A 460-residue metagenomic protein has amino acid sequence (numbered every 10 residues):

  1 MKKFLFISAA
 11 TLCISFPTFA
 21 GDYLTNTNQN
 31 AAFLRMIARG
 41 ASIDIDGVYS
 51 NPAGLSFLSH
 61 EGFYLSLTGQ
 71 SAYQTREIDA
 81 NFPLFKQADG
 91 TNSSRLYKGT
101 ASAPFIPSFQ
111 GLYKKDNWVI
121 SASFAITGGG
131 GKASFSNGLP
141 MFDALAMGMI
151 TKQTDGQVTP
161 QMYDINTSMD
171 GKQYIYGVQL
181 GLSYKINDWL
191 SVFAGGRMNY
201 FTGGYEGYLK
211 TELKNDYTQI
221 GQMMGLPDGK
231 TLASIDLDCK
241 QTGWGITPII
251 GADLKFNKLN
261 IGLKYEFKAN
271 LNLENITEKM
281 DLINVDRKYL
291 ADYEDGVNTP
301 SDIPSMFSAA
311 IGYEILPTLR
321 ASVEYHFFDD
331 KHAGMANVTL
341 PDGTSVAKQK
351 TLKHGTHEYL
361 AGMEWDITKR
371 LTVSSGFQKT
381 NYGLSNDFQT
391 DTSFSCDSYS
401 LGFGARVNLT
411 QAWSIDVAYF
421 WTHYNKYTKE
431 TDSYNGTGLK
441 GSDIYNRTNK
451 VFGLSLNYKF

Functional and structural regions predicted by a protein language model:
F4-I14: Sec-dependent N-terminal signal peptides
T11-L12, G90, D253: Short stretches within intrinsically disordered, low-complexity N-terminal or propeptide regions
T11-L12, H60, R197, H326: Hydrophobic alpha-helical membrane-insertion segments
S15-F16, Y64, K210, Y382: Residues in and immediately flanking transmembrane alpha helices
F16-I126, F394, F420: N-terminal, post-signal peptide beta-strand-biased segments of exported outer-membrane/organellar beta-barrel and other
G21-A38, I43, I106-S108, L112-F460: Outer-membrane beta-barrel porins/channels
